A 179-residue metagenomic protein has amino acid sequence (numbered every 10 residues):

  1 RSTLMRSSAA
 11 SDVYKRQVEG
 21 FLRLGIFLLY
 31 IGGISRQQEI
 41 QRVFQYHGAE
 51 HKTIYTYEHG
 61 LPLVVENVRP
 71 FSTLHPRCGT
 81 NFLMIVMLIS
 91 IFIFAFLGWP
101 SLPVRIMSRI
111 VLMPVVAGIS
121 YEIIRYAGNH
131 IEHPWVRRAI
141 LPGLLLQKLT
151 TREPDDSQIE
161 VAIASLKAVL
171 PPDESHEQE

Functional and structural regions predicted by a protein language model:
R1-A10, Y14: Single conserved hydrophobic/aromatic residue that forms the stacking wall/gate of nucleotide- or nucleobase-binding
S8-S11, V86-I110, P114-A117, Y121: Juxtamembrane "helix exit" motif at the C-terminal ends of alpha-helical transmembrane segments in multi-pass membrane
D12, R16-F21, H75-T80, L102-I110: Hydrophobic, aromatic-rich alpha-helical transmembrane segments and their membrane-interface anchor motifs
V18-L24, L29-T80, Y126-I131, W135-E179: Polar-ligand-bearing catalytic/cofactor-coordination segments of membrane-embedded or membrane-tethered inner-membrane
R23-I34, N81-F92, V115-I119: Hydrophobic alpha-helical transmembrane segments of multi-pass integral membrane proteins
